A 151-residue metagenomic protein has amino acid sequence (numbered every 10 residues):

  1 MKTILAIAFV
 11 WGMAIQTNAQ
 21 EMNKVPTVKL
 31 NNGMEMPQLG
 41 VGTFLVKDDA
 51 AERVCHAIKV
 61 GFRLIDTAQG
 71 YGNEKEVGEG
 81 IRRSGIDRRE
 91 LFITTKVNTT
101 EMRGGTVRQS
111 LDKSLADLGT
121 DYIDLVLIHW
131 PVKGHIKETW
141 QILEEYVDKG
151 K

Functional and structural regions predicted by a protein language model:
I4-I15: Sec-dependent N-terminal signal peptides
Q20-L91, I142: N-terminal binding-site loop/beta-alpha segment at the start of enzyme catalytic domains that lines or forms
F44-V46, A68-G70, K96-T100, I128-P131: Active-site beta-loop-alpha junctions enriched in small/polar residues
R89-I93, I123-V126: Residue-level recognition of the N-termini of beta-strands and the immediately preceding loop/turn
M102-K151: Glycine/proline-rich, positively charged, aromatic-decorated active-site loop/lid region on the catalytic face
